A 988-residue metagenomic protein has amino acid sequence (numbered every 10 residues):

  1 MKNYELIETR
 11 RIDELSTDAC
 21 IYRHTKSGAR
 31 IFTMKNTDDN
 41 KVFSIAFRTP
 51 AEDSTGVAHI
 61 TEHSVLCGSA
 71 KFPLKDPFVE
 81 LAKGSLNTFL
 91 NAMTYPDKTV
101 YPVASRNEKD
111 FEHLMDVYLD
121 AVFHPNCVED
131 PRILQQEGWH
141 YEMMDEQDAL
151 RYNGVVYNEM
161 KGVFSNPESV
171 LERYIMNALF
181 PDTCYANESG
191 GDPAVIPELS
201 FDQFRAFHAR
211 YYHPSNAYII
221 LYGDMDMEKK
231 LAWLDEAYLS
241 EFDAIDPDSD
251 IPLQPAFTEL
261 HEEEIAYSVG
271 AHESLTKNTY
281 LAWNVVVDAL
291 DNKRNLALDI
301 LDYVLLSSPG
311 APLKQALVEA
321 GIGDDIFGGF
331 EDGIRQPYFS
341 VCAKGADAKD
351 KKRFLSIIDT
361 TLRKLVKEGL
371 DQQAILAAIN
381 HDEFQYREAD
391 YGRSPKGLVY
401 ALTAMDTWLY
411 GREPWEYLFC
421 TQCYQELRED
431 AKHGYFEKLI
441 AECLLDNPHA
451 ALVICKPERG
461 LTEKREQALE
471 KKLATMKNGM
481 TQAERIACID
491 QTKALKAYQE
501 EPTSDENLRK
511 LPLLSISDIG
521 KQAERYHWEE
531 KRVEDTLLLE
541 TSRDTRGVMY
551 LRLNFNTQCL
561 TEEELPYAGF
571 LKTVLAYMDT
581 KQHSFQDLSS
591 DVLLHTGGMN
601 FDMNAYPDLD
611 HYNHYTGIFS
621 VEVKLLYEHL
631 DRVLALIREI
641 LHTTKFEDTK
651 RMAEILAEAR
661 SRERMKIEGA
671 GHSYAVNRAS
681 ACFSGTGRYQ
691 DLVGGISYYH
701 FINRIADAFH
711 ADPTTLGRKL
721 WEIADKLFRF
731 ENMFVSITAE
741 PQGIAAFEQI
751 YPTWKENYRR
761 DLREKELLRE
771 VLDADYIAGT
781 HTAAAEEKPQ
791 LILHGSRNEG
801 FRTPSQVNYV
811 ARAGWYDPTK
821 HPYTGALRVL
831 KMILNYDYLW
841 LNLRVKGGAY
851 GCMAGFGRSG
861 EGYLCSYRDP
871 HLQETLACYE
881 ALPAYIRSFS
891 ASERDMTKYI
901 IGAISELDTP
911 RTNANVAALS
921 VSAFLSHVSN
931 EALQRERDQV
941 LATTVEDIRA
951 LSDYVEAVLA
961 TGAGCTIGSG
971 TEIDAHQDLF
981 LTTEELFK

Functional and structural regions predicted by a protein language model:
M1-V42, T258: Non-catalytic terminal extensions that flank enzyme cores
K35-T37, S44-A46, Y157, K161 (+10 more regions): His/Glu-based metal-binding/catalytic segments typifying zinc-dependent metallopeptidases
N40-P50, D76-H124, P131-E142, S169-A194 (+11 more regions): M16 family metallopeptidases and their MPP-like homologs
V57, T61-V65, L571: Active-site His/Glu-centered metal-binding helix of metallohydrolases
M143-N216, I220-Y238, F242-G270, L275-K277 (+1 more regions): Hydrophobic, small-residue-rich alpha-helical packing segments that form membrane-like cores
N153, R205-A237, G717-Y751, A960: Non-catalytic, conformational "gating/processing" segments within enzyme and secreted inhibitor domains
A206, Y218, M227-D246, E368 (+3 more regions): Extended, regular secondary-structure scaffolds
L439, C443, I702-G717, W721-L727 (+1 more regions): Aromatic-residue-lined binding/catalytic grooves and analogous aromatic/hydrophobic interfacial grooves in multimeric
